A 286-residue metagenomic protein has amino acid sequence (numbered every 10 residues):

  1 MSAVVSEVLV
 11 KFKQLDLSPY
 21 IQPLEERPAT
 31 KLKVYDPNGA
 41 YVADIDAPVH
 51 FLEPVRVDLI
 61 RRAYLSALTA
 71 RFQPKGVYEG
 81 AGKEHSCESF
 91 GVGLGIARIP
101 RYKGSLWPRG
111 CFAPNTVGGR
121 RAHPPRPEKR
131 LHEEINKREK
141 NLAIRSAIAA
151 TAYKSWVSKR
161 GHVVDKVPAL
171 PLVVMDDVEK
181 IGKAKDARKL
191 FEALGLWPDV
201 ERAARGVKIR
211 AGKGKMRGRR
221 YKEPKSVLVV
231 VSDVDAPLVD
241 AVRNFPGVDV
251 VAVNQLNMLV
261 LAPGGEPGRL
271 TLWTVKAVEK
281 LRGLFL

Functional and structural regions predicted by a protein language model:
M1-K33, Y41, L286: Intrinsically disordered, compositionally biased charged tails
K11, V174-M175, A252, N257: Short, solvent-exposed coil/turn linker segments
E25-R27, A40, D165-V167, K222 (+2 more regions): A generic structural signal for short, non-catalytic loop/turn and secondary-structure boundary residues
P28, I45-A47, N244: Peptidyl-prolyl cis-trans isomerase
P37-D176, I181-P224, L228: Basic, glycine/proline-rich low-complexity segments that contact nucleic acids
K129-R130, K213-V239, R243-N244, D249-L286: Oxyanion/phosphate-interacting regions
